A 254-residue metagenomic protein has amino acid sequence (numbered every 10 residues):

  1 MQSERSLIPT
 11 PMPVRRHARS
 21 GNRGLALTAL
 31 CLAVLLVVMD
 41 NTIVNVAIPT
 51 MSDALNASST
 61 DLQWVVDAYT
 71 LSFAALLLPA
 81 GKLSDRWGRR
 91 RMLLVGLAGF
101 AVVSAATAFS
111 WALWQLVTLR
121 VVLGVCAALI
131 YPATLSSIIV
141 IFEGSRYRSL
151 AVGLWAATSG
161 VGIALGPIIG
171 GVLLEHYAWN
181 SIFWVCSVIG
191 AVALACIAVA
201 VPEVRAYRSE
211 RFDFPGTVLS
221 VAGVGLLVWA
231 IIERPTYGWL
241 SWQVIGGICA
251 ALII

Functional and structural regions predicted by a protein language model:
Q2-V199: Transmembrane-helix bundle of Major Facilitator Superfamily
G153, E175-I254: Hydrophobic transmembrane-helix bundles of small-molecule transporters
